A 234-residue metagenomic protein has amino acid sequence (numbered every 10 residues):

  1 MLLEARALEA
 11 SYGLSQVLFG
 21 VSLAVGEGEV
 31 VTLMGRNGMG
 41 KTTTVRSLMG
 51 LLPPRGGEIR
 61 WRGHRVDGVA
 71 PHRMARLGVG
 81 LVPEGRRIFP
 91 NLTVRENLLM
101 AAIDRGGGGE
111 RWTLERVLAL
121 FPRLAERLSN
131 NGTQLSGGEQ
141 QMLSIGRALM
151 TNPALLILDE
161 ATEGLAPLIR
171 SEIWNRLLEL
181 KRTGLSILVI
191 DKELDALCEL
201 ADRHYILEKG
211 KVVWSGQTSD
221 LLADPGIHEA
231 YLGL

Functional and structural regions predicted by a protein language model:
G13, V69, V94-W112, L120-A125 (+2 more regions): ABC-type ATPase nucleotide-binding domains, specifically the catalytic core motifs of the NBD
M34-R36: The feature captures the beta-strand-to-loop junction immediately N-terminal to the Walker
M49: Helix-to-loop junction immediately C-terminal to a conserved catalytic motif
G57-V66, L77, E110-L114: Conserved ABC transporter NBD signature motif
A148-L149: ABC ATPase C-loop
L156-E160: Catalytic Walker B motif of ABC-type/P-loop ATPase nucleotide-binding domains
